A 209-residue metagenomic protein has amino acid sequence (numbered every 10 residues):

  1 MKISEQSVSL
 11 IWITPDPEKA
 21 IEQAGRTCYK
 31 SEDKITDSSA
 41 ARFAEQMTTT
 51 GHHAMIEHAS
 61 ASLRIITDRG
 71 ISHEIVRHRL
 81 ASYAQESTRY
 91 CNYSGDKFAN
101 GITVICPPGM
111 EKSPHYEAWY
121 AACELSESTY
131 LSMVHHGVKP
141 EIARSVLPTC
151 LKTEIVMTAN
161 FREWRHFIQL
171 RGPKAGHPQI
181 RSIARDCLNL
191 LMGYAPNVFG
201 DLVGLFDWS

Functional and structural regions predicted by a protein language model:
M1-S209: Family-specific signature for flavin-dependent thymidylate synthase
